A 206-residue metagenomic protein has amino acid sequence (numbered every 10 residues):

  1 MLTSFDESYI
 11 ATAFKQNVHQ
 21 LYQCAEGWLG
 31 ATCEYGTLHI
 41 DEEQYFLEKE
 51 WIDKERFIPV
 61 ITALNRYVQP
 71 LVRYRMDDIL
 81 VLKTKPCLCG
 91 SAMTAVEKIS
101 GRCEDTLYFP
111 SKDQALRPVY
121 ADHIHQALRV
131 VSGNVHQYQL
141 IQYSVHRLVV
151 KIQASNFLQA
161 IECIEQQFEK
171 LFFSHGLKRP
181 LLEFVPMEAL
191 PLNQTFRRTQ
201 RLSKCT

Functional and structural regions predicted by a protein language model:
M1-T206: Active-site glycine/GP-rich loop and adjacent strand/helix microenvironment that borders small-molecule binding pockets
